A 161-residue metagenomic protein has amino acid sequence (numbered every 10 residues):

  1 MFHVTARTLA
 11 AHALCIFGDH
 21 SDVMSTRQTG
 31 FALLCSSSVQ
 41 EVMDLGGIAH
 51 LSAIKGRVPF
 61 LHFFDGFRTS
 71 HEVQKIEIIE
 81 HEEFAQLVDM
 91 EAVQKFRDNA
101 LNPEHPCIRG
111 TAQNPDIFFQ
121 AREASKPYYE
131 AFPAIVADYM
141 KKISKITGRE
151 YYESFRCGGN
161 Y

Functional and structural regions predicted by a protein language model:
M1-H3: Hydrophobic or amphipathic alpha-helical targeting/insertion segments
A6, A11-A13, T26, K141-Y161: Thiamine diphosphate
R7-T8, S38-Q40, F67-R68, Y161: Short, glycine-/Ser/Thr-/acidic-enriched flexible segments
T8, C15, M24, Q28-F31 (+4 more regions): Generic, low-specificity signal for short hydrophobic/alpha-helical stretches with a mild N-terminal bias, encompassing
A11-I16, E72: Glycine-rich, charge-decorated loop segments at or immediately adjacent to ligand/cofactor-binding or catalytic sites
L14-G66, M90: Conserved thiamine diphosphate
S21, H71, F155-G159: Solvent-exposed, flexible loop/coil residues
F60-E153: Conformationally flexible catalytic loops at phosphate/diphosphate-handling active centers
